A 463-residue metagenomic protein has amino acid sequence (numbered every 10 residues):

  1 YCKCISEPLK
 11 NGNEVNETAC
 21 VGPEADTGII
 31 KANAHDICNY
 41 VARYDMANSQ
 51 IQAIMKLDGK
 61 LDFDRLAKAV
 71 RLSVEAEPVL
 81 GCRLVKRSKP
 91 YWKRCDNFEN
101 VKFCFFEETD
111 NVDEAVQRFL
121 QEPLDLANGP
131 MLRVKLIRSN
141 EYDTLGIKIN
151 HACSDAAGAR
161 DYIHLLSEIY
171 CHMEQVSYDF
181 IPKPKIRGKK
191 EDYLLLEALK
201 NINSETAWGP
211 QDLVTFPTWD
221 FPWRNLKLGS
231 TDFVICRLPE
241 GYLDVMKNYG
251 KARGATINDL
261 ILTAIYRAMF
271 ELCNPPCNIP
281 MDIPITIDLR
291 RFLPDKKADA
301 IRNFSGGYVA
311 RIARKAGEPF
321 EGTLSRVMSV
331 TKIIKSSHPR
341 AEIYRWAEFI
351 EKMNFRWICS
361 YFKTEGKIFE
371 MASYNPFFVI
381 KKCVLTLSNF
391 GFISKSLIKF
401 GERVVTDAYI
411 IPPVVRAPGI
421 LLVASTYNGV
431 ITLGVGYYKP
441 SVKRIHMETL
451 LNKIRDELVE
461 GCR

Functional and structural regions predicted by a protein language model:
Y1-P90, N100-C104, T109-L132, E271-R463: Acyl-thioester-dependent acyl-group transfer interface
C2-V41, C153-D161, L165-N248, K453 (+1 more regions): Non-catalytic, low-complexity flexible loops and terminal extensions
S49, N140-Y142, D244-V245: Short hydrophobic "helix-edge" motifs at membrane interfaces and signal-peptide entry regions
Q52, K148, K227-G229: A short, mixed-charge helix-start or loop-turn motif at secondary-structure junctions
M55-E77, I147-H164, I235-P276, L433 (+1 more regions): Acyl activation and transfer enzymes in specialized metabolism, enriched for ANL adenylate-forming modules
K56, D110-E114, P123-H172, V176 (+4 more regions): Histidine-centered acyl-transfer/condensation active-site motif and its immediate structural neighborhood
C95-F98: Glycine-rich loop at the start of a catalytic domain that most often binds anionic cofactors/ligands
R138-Y142, E168-Y178, A252-N258, A268-P280: Secondary-structure boundary elements
